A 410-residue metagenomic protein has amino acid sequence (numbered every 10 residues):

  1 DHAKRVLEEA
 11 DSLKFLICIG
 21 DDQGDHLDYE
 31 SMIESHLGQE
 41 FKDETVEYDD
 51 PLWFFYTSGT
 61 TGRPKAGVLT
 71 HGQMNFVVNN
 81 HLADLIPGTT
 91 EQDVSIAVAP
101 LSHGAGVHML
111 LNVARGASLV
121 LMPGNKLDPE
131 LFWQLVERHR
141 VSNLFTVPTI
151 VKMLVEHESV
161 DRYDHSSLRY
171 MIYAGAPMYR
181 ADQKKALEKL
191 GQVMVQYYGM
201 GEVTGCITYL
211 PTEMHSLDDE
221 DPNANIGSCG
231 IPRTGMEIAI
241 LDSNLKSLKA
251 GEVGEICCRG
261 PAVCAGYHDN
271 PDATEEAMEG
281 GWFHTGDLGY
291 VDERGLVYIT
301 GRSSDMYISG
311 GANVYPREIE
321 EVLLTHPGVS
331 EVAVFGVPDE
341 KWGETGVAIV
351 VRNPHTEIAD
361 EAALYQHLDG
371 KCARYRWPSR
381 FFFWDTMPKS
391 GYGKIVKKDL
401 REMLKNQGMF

Functional and structural regions predicted by a protein language model:
D1-S31, P354: Structural core segment of the AMP-binding/adenylate-forming
C18-D25, S35-Y56, R63, G88-V94 (+1 more regions): Conserved pre-ATP/AMP-binding loop-to-beta segment of ANL
L52-N79: Conserved AMP-binding A3 loop
N75-V94, S102-S142, H157: Conserved AMP-binding/adenylation subdomain of ANL enzymes
A117, V141-T146, V155-A224, E237 (+1 more regions): Gly/Ser/Thr-rich phosphate-binding loop
L144, G260, A265-G266, E276 (+4 more regions): AMP-binding/adenylate-forming catalytic core of the ANL superfamily
I231-G235, N244-E276, V314: Conserved ATP/PPi-binding loop(s) of AMP-dependent carboxylate-activating enzymes
G235-C257, E293-R294, H355-E361, V396: Conserved beta-loop-beta connector loops within the AMP-binding
